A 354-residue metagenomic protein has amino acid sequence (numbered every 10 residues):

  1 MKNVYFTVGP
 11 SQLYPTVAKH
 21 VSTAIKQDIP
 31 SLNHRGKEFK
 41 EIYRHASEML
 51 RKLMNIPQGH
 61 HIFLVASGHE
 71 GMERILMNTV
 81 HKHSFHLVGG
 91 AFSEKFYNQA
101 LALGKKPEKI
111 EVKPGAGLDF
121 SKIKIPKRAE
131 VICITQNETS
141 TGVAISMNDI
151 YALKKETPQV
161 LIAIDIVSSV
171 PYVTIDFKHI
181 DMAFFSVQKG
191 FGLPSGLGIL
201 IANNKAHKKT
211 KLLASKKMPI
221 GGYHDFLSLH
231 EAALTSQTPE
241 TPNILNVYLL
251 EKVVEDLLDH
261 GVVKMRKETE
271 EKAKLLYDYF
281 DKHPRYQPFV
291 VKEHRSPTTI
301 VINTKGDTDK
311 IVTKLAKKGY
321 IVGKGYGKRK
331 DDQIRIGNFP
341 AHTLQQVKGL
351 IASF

Functional and structural regions predicted by a protein language model:
K2-I62: A glycine-/small-polar-enriched, mobile loop at the entrance of the PLP active site in fold-type I
N3, D332-F354: PLP-dependent enzyme catalytic core of the Aspartate aminotransferase-like
Q12, G190-L275: Active-site C-terminal subdomain of aminotransferase-like
Y43-L50, Q58-F85, G89, S93-Y97: Conserved beta-loop-alpha segment that forms the PLP phosphate-binding cup at the N-terminus of a helix
A46-P57, V253-F289: Conserved PLP-dependent catalytic core of the aminotransferase class-I/II
A116-P171: Active-site phosphate-binding strand-loop segment of PLP-dependent enzymes
D176-Q188: Conserved active-site segment immediately N-terminal to the catalytic lysine that forms the internal aldimine
Y286-L315: Conserved PLP-binding catalytic core of the aspartate aminotransferase-like
